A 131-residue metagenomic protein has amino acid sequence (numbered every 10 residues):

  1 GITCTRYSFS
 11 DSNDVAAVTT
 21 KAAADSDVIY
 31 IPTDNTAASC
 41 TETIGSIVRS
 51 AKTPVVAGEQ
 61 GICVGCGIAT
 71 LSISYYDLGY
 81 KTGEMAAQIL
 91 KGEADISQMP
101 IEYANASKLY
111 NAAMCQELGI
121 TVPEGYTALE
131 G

Functional and structural regions predicted by a protein language model:
G1-S12: Short beta-strand elements in bilobed, periplasmic/extracellular small-molecule ligand-binding domains
D11-D14, D34-A38, G61-V64: Solvent-exposed loop/turn segments at secondary-structure junctions within structured extracellular/periplasmic domains
V15-A17, C63-S72: Glycine-rich, charge-decorated loop segments at or immediately adjacent to ligand/cofactor-binding or catalytic sites
A16-S26: Short, well-structured alpha-helical segments in soluble
S26-A38, V55-G58: Periplasmic-binding protein-like
C40, I44-G67: Venus flytrap/periplasmic-binding-protein-like
I73-A94: Hydrophobic alpha-helical segments within soluble ligand-binding/sensing domains
Q88-G131: Hinge/cleft segment of the Venus flytrap/periplasmic-binding protein
